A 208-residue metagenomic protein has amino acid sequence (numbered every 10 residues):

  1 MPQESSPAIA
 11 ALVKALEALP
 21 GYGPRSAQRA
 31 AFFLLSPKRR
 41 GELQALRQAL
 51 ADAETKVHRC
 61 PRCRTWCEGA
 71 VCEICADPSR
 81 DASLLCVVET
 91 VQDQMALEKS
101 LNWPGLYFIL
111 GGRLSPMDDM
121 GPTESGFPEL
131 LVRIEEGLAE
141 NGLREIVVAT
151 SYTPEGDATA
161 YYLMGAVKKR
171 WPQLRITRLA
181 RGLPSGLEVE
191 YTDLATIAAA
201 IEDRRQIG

Functional and structural regions predicted by a protein language model:
M1-P20: Extended, structured, electrostatic nucleic-acid-contact surfaces
S26, S100-P104, L131-G208: Long C-terminal interaction/binding lobes of large macromolecular proteins
A27, D77-V147: Extended interfacial segments that mediate partner engagement and assembly in macromolecular machines
A53-K56, E68: Short metal-coordination and nucleic-acid-contact micro-motifs, chiefly zinc-binding Cys/His arrays
C60-C63, C72-C75: Short cysteine-rich clusters marking metal-coordination/redox-active sites
C67-G69, R80: Short functional micro-motifs and their immediate structural scaffolds
